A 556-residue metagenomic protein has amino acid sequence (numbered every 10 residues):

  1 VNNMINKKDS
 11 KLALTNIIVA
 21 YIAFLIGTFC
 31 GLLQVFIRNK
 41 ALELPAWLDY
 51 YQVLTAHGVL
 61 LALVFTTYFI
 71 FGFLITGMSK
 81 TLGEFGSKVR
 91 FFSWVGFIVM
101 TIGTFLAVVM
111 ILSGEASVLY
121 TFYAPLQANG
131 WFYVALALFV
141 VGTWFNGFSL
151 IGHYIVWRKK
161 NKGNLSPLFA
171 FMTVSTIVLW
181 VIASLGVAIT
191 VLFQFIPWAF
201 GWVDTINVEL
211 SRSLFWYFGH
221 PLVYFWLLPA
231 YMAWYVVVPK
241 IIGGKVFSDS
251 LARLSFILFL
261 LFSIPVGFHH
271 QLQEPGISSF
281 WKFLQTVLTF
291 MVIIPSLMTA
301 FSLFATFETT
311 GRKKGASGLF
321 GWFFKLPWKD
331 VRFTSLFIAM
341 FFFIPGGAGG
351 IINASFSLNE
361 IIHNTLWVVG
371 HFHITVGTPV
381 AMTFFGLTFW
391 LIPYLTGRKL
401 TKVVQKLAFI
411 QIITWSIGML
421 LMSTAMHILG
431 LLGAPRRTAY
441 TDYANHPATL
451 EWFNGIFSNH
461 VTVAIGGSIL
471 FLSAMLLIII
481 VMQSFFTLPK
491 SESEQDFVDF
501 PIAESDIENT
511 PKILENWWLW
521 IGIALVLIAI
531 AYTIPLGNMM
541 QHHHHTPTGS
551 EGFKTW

Functional and structural regions predicted by a protein language model:
V1-I5, K159-N164, T310-K329, K402 (+1 more regions): Membrane-interfacial, low-structure loops and terminal tails that flank and connect transmembrane helices in multi-pass
V1-T15: Generic start-of-chain signal for non-secretory N-termini
A13-N39, L48-S117, W131-Y154, F169-W202 (+8 more regions): Hydrophobic cores of alpha-helical transmembrane segments in multi-pass integral membrane proteins
V118-T121, E360: Flexible linker/context regions in extracytoplasmic redox proteins
F122-F132, I277-T289, H363-V369: Non-cytosolic membrane-interface motifs at loop->transmembrane helix junctions
P275, E360-H363, A464: Active-site-adjacent structural elements in folded domains
